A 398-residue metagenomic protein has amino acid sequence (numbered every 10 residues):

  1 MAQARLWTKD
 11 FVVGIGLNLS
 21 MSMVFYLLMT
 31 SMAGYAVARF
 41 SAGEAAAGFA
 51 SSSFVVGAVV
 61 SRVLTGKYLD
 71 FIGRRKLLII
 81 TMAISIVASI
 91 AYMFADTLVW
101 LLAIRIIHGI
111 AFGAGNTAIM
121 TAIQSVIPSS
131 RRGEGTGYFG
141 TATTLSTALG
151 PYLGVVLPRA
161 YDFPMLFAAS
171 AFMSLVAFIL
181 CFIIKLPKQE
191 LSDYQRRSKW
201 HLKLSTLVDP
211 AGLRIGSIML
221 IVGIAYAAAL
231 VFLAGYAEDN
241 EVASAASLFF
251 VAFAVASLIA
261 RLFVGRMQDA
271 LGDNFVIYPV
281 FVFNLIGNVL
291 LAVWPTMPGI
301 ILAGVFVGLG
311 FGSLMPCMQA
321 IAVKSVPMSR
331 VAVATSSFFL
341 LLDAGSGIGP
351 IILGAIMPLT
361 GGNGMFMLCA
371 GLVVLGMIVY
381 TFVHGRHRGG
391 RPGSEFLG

Functional and structural regions predicted by a protein language model:
M1-W7, L186-S217, G398: Juxtamembrane intracellular "pre-TM" segments in multi-pass secondary transporters
S41, G73, F94-W100, G272 (+1 more regions): Helix-breaking motifs and short loop linkers at transmembrane-helix boundaries and internal kinks in secondary membrane
V55-V63, T147-A148, A254-L258, L262 (+1 more regions): Residue-level signature of mid-helix packing/kink "hotspots" within the transmembrane helices of 12-pass Major
V60-M93: Conserved MFS/SLC helix-loop-helix module at the cytosolic interface between two early adjacent transmembrane helices
S61-G73, R261-G272, M357: Helix-to-loop junctions at the C-terminal end of transmembrane segments in multipass secondary transporters
V99-I107, G287, P298-F306: Paired small-residue
I106-T143: Cytoplasmic helix-loop-helix junction between adjacent transmembrane helices in 12-TM secondary transporters
F172-S192, V379-H384: C-terminal membrane-cytosol helix-exit motif in multi-pass small-molecule transporters
